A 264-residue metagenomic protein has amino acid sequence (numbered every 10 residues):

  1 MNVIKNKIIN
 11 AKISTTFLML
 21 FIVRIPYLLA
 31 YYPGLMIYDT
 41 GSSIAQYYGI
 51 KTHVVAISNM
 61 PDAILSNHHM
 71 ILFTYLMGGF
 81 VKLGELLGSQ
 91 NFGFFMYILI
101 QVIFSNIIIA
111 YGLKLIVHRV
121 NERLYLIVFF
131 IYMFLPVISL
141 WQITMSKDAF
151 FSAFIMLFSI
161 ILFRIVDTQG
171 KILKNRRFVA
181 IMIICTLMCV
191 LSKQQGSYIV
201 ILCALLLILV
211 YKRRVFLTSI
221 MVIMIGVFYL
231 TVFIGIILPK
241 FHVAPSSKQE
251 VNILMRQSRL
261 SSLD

Functional and structural regions predicted by a protein language model:
M1-P26: Start-transfer (signal-anchor) and selected internal transmembrane alpha helices of multi-pass inner/ER membrane
L20-V23, I127-P136, T186-V190: Short helix- or helix-capping micro-motifs that position conserved polar/aromatic residues at function-defining sites
P26-Y38, Y48-F104, T144: Membrane-proximal lumenal/periplasmic loop motifs of glycosylation machinery
Y27, Y31, L35-Q46, Y198 (+1 more regions): Juxtamembrane membrane-water interface segments immediately following transmembrane helices in multi-pass
L99-V120: Transmembrane-helix motifs of polytopic, lipid-linked glycan transferases
Y111, F150-Q169, I181-T186, C203-A204: Specific aromatic-rich, kink-prone transmembrane helix
I143-F150: Short acidic/glycine- and proline-prone juxtamembrane loop motifs at membrane-interface regions of multi-pass membrane
F178-K193, A204-L205, V222-Y229: Membrane-interface alpha helices of multi-pass inner-membrane proteins
